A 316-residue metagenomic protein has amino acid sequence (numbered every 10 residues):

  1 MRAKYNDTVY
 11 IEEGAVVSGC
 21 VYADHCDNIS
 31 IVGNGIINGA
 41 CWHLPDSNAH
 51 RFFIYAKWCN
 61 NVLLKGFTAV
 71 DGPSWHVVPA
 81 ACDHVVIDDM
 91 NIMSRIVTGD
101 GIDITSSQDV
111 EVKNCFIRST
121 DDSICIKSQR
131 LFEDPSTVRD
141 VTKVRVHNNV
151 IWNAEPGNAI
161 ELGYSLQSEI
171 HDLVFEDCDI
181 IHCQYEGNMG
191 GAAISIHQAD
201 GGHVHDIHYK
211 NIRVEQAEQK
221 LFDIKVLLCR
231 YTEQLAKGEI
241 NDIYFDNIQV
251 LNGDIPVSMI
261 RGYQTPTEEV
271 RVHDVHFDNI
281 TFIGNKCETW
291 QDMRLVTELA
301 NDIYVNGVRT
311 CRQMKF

Functional and structural regions predicted by a protein language model:
M1-F316: Extracellular/periplasmic carbohydrate-active domains that bind, remodel, or depolymerize complex polysaccharides
